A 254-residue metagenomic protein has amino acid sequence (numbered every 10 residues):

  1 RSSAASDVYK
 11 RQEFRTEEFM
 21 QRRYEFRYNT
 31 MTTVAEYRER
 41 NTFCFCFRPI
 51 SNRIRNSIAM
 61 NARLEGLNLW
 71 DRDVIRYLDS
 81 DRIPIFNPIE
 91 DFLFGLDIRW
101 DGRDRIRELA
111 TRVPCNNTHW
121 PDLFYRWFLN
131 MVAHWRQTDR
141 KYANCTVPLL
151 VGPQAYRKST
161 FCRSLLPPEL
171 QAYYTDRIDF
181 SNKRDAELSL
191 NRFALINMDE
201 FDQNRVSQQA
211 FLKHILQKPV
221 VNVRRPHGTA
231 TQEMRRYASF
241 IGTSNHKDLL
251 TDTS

Functional and structural regions predicted by a protein language model:
R1-E108, C115-D122: N-terminal nucleic-acid engagement/recognition segments and initiation subdomains in replication, restriction
Y77-R192: P-loop NTPase catalytic core of nucleic-acid-dependent motor ATPases
D176-S181, V221-P226, T243: Short gly/ser/thr-rich secondary-structure transition/capping motifs
A186-N191, R225-T243: AAA+/SF3 P-loop NTPase mechanochemical coupling elements
R192-A194, P219, R236-S239, S254: Short glycine-/polar-rich loops that comprise or flank the Walker A/P-loop and associated switch/sensor motifs
A194-L216, L250-S254: Conserved AAA+/SF3 P-loop NTPase catalytic/coupling segment centered on the Walker-B
Q209-Q232: Conserved catalytic/switch belt of AAA+ P-loop NTPases
N245-D248: Short, polar loop motifs at secondary-structure junctions
